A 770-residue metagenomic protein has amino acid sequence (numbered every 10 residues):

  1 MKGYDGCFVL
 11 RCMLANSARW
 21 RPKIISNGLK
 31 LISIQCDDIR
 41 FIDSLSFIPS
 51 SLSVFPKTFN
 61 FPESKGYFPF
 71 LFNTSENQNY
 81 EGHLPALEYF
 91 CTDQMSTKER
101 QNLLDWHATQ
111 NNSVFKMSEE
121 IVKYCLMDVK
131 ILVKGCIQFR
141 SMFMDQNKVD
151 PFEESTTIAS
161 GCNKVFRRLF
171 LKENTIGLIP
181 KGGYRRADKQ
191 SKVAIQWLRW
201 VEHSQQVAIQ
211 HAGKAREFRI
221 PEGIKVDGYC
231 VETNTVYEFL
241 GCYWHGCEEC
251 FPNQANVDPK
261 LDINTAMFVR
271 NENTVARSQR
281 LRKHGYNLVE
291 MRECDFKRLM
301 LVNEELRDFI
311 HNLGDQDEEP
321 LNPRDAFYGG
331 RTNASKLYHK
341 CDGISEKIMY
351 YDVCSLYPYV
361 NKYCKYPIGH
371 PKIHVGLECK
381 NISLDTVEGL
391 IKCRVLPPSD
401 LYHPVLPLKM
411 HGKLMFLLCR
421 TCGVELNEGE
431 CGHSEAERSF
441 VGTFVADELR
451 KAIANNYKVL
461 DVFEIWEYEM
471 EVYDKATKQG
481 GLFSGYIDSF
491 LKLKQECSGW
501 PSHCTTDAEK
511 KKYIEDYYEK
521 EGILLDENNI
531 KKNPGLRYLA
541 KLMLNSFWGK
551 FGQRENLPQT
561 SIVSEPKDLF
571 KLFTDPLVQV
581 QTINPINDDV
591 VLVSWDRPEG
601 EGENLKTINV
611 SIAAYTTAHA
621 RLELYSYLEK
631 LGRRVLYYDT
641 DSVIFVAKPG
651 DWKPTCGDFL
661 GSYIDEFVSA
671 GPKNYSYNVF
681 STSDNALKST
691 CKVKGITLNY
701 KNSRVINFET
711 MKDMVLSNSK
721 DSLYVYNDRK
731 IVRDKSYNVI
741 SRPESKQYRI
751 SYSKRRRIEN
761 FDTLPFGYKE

Functional and structural regions predicted by a protein language model:
M1-A208, A266-R277, R282-V289, R298-E770: Conserved acidic
W200-V236: Active-site metal-binding core of divalent-cation-utilizing nuclease and nuclease-like domains
E232-R292: Basic, amphipathic alpha-helical patches used to engage nucleic acids or provide basic targeting signals, exemplified
